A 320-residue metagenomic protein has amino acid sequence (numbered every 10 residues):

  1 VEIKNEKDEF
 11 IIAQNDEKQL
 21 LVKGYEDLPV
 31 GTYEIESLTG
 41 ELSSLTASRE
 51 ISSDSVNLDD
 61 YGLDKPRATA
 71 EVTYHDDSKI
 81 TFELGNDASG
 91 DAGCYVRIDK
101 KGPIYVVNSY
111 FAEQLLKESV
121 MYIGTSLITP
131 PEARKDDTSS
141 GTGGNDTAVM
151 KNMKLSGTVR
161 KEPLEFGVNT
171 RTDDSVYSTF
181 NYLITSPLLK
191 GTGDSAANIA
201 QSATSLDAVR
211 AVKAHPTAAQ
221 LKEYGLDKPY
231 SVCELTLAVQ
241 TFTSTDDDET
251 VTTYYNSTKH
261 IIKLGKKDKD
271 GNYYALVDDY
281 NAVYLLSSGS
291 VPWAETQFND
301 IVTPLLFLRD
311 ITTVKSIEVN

Functional and structural regions predicted by a protein language model:
V1-N320: Soluble, acidic/polar mature domains that operate outside membranes
